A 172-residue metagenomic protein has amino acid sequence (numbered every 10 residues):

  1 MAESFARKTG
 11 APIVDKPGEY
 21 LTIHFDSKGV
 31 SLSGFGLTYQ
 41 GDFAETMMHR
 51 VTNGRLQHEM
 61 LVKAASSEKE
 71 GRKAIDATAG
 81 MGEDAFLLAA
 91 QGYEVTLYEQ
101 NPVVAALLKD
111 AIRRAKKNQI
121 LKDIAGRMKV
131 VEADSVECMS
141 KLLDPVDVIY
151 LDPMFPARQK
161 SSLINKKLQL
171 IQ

Functional and structural regions predicted by a protein language model:
M1-A74, M81-E83, A90: S-adenosyl-L-methionine
H24, Y150-L151: Redox-cofactor binding/interface segments in oxidoreductases and associated redox assembly factors
M47-M48, N101-V103, F155: Short, acidic/turn-prone active-site loops that include or flank metal/cofactor- and phosphate-binding residues
K73-L108: Basic (Lys/Arg-enriched) interaction patch that binds polyanionic ligands
A89-Q91, I112, N165: Residues in and immediately flanking transmembrane alpha helices
E94, Y98-V148: S-adenosyl-L-methionine
P153-Q172: Mobile active-site "lid"/loop adjacent to the S-adenosyl-L-methionine
